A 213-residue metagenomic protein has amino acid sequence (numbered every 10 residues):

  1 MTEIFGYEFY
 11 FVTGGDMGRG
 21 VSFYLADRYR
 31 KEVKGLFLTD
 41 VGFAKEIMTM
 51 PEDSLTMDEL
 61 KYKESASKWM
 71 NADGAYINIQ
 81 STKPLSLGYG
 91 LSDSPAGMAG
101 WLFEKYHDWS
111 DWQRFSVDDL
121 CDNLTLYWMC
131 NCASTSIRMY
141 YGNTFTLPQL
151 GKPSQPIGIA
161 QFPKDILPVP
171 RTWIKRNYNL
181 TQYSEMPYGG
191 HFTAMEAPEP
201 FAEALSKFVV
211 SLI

Functional and structural regions predicted by a protein language model:
I4-E59: Conserved hydrolase catalytic core segment
T13, I47-M48, N71-Y76, F192-E199: Low-complexity, flexible helical/coil segments
F43-M70, I157, Q161, L167-I174 (+1 more regions): Membrane-interacting alpha-helical segments
E59-P95: Alpha/beta-hydrolase-fold enzymes
Q80-I213: C-terminal subdomain of alpha/beta-hydrolase-fold enzymes, centered on the catalytic histidine and its supporting
